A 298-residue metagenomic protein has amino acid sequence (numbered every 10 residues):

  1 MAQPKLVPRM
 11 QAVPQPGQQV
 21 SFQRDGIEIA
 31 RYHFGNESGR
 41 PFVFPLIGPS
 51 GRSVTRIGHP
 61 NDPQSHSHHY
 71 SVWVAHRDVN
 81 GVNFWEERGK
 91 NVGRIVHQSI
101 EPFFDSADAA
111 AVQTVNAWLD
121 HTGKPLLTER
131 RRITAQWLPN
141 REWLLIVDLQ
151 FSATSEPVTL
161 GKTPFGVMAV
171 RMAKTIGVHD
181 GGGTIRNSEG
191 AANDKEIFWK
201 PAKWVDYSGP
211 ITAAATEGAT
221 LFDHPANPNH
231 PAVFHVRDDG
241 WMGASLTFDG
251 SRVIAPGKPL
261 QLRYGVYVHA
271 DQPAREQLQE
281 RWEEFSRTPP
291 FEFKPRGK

Functional and structural regions predicted by a protein language model:
Q3-S67, Q279: Beta-strand-rich N-terminal accessory domains
I27, V115-A117, R130-R132, D148-S152 (+2 more regions): Residue-level recognition of well-ordered beta-strand positions that form the cores of beta-sheet-rich folds across
G35-S38, F42-P45, L138-T184, Q277: Acidic (Asp/Glu-rich), glycine- and aromatic
E37-E87, G182-W204: Extracellular/lumen-exposed scaffold segments
F44, I133-Q136, D249-R252: Beta-strand-rich interaction surfaces with strong enrichment in secreted/lumenal proteins
H66-R141: Extended, loop-rich substrate-binding clefts of extracytoplasmic carbohydrate-active enzymes
P157-P228: Active-site/ligand-binding surface loops and adjacent short beta/alpha elements that line catalytic pockets across
A219-K298: Beta-strand-rich recognition/accessory modules
